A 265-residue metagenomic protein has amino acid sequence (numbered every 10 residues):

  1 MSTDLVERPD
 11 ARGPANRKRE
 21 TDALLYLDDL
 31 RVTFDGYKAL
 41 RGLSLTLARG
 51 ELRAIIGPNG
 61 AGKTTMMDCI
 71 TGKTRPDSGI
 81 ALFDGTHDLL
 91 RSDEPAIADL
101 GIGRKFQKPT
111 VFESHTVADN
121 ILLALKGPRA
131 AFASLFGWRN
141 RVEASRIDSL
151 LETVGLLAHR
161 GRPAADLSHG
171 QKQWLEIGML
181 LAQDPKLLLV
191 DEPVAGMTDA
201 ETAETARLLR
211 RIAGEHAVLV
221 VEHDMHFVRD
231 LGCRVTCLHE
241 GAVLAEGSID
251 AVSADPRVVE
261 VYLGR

Functional and structural regions predicted by a protein language model:
L25-L27, L40: Conserved structural motif at the start of ABC-family nucleotide-binding domains
I56-P58: The feature captures the beta-strand-to-loop junction immediately N-terminal to the Walker
T71: Helix-to-loop junction immediately C-terminal to a conserved catalytic motif
I80-L100, R139: ABC ATPase NBD Q-loop/coupling interface
L90-R91, L150-D166, Q171: Conserved ABC nucleotide-binding domain
S134-H159, K186, R207: Conserved ABC ATPase "signature" region
L188-E192: Catalytic Walker B motif of ABC-type/P-loop ATPase nucleotide-binding domains
